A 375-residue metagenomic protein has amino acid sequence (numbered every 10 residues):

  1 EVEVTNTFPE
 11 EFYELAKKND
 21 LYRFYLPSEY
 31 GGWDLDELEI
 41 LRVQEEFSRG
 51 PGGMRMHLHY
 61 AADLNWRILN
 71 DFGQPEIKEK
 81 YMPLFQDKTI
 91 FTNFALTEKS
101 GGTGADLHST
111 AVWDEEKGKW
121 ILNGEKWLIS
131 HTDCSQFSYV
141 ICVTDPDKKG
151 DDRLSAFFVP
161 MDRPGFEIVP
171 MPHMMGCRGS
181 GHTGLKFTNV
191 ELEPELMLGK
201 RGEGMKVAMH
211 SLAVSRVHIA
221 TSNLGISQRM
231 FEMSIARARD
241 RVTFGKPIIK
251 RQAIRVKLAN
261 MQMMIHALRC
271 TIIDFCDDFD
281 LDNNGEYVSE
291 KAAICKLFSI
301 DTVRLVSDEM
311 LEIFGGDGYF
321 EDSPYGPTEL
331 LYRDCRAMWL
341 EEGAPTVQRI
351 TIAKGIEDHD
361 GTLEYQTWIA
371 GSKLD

Functional and structural regions predicted by a protein language model:
E1-G50, Y60, F72-I77, L84-K88 (+3 more regions): Alpha-helical interface subdomain recognition
D87-L96: A short, Trp-centered hydrophobic/proline-enriched beta-strand micro-motif
N93, H108-T110, F137-I141, A156-F158 (+2 more regions): Conserved hydrophobic/aromatic beta-strand scaffold that supports enzyme active sites
K99-G102, L128-H131, D147-K148, M174-G181: Short Gly/Pro-enriched turn/cap motifs at secondary-structure boundaries
T103-N123, F320-E329: Cytochrome P450 C-terminal beta-domain/meander region
L107-H108, D162-E193: Flexible, small-/acidic-enriched active-site or ligand-binding loops
K119-I168: A short core secondary-structure module
T188-V207: Long, acidic (Asp/Glu-rich), low-complexity accessory segments flanking structured domains
